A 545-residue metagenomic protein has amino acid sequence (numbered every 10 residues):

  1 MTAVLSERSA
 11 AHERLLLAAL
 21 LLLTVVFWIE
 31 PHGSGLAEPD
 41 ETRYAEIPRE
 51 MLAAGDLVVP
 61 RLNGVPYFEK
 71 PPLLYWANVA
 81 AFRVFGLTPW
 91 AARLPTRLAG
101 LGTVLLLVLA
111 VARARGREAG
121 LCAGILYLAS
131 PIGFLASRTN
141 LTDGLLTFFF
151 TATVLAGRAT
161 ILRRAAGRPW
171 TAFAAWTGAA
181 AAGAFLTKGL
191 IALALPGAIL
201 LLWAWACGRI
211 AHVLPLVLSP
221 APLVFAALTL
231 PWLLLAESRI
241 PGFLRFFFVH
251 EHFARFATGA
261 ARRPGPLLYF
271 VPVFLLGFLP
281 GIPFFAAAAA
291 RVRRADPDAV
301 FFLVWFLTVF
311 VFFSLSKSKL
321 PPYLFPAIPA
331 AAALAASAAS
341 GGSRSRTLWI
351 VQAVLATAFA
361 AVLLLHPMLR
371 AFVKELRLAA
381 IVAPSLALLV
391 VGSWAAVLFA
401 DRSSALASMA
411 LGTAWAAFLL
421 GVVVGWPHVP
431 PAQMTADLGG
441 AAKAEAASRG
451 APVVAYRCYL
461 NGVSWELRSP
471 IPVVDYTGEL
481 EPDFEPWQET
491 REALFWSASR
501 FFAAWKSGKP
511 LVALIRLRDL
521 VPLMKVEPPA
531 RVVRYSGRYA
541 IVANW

Functional and structural regions predicted by a protein language model:
T2-S345, L365: Membrane-integral, polyisoprenol-dependent glycosyltransferases of the GT-C/oligosaccharyltransferase superfamily
T2-V4, A175, A288-W545: Membrane-embedded architecture of ER/inner-membrane glycosylation machinery
